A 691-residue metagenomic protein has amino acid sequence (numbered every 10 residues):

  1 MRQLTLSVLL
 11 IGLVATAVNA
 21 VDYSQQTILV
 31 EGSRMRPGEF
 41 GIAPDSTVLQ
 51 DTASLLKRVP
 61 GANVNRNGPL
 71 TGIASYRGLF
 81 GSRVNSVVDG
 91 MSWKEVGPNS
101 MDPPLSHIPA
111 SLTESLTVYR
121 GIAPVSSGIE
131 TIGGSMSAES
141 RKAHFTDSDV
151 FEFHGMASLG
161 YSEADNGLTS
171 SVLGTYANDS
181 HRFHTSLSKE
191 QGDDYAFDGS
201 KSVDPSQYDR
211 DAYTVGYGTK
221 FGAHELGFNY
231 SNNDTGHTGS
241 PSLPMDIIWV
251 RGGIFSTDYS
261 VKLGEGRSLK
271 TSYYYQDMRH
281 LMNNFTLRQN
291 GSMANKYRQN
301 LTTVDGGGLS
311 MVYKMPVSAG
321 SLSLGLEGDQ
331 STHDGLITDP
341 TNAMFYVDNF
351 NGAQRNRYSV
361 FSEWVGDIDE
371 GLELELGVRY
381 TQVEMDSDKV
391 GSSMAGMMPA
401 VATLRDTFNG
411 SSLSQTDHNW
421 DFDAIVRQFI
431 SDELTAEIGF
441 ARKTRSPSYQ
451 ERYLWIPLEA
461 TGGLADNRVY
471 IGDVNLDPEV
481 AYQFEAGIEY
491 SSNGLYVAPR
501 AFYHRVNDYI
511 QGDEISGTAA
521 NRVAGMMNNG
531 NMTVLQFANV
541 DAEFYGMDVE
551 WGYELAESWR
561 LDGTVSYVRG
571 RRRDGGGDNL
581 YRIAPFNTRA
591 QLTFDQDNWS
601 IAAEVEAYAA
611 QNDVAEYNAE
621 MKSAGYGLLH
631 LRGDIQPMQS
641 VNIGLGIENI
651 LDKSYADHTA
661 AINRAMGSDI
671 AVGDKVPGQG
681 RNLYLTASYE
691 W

Functional and structural regions predicted by a protein language model:
V21-V150, N166, T444, A486 (+1 more regions): Acidic, small-polar-rich N-terminal luminal/periplasmic segments of exported/outer-membrane proteins
S137, K142-F145, F151-H154, D165 (+3 more regions): Periplasmic-side early beta-strands and strand-to-turn transitions of outer-membrane beta-barrels
G192-D193, S206-R210, A223-K270, Y275-V304 (+2 more regions): Flexible loop and strand-edge segments within Gram-negative outer membrane beta-barrel domains
M282-Y297, G335-D348, D386-S414, L454-G472 (+3 more regions): Solvent-exposed loop segments that connect transmembrane elements
N300-V312, A353, R357-F361, I471-D477 (+6 more regions): Outer membrane beta-barrel strand-and-loop segments of large Gram-negative receptors, especially TonB-dependent
A319, E327, N351-V506, E554-S558 (+5 more regions): Structural signature of Gram-negative outer-membrane beta-barrels, strongest in the C-terminal barrel of TonB-dependent
D367-L374, Q382-V383, V497, F502-V506 (+5 more regions): Gram-negative outer-membrane beta-barrel transporters
R445, N507, A607-D613, I635-W691: C-terminal beta-signal and adjacent terminal beta-strands/loops of Gram-negative outer-membrane beta-barrel proteins
